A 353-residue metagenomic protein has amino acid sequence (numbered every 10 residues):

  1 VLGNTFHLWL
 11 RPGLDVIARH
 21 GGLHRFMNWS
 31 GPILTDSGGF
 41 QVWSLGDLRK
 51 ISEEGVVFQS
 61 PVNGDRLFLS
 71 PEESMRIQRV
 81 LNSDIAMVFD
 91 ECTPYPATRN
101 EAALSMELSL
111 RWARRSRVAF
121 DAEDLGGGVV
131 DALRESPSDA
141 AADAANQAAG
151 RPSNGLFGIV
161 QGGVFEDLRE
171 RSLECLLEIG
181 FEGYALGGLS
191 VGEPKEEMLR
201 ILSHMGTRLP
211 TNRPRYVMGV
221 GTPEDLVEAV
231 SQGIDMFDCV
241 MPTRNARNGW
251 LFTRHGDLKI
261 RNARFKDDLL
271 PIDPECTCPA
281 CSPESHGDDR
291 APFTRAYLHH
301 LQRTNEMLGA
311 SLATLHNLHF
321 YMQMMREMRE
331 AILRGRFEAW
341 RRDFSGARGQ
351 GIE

Functional and structural regions predicted by a protein language model:
V1, D36, Q78, G158 (+4 more regions): Conserved, mostly hydrophobic/aromatic
L2-V130, D139-Q147, D257-L258, A263-K266: Non-catalytic, usually N-terminal nucleic-acid engagement modules in DNA/RNA processing proteins
H7-W9, F40-Q41, T93-P94, G163-F165 (+3 more regions): Short, solvent-exposed loop/turn segments at secondary-structure junctions
S74, S105, S109-W112, S116 (+5 more regions): Alpha-helical packing segments of well-folded alpha/beta enzyme cores
D90-P96, D273-E353: C-terminal extensions of enzymes
P94-R99, A103, G183-L189, M307-A310: Glycine- and acidic
E107-L110, A119, E123-L133, S138-N146 (+1 more regions): Glycine-rich phosphate/ribose-binding loops and adjacent secondary-structure elements that form binding surfaces
S116-A119, E123, I179, L301-N305 (+1 more regions): Change "in soluble alpha/beta enzymes" to "in soluble alpha/beta proteins
